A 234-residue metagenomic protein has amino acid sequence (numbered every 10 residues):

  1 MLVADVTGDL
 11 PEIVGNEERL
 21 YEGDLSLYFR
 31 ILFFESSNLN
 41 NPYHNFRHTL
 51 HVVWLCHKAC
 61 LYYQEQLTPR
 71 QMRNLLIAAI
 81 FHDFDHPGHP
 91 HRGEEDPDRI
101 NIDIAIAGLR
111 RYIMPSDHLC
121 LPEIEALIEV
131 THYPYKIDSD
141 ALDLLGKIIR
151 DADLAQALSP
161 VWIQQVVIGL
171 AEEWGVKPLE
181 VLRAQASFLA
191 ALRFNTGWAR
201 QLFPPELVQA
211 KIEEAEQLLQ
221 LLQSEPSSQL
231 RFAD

Functional and structural regions predicted by a protein language model:
M1-I13, Y43-L50, H57-P69, F81 (+2 more regions): Divalent metal-dependent phosphate-bond-processing catalytic cores, especially two-metal-ion Mg2+/Mn2+ enzymes that act
G15-S36: Short alpha-helical hairpin
L32-N41, G88: Glycine-/proline-rich flexible loop or hinge segments
H44-N45, T68-R73, P97-N101: Secondary-structure capping and boundary motifs in well-ordered enzyme cores
H51-L55, D98-P115: An active-site-proximal "capping" alpha-helix that borders the catalytic cofactor pocket
V52, M72-P90, A105, E125-P134: His-Asp-centered metal-binding catalytic motifs of divalent-metal-dependent phosphohydrolases/nucleases
Q64-I77, I113-H132, A141: Acidic/histidine metal-binding catalytic segments
P90-P97: Metal-dependent catalytic cores of enzymes that make or break cyclic nucleotides and related phosphoester linkages
